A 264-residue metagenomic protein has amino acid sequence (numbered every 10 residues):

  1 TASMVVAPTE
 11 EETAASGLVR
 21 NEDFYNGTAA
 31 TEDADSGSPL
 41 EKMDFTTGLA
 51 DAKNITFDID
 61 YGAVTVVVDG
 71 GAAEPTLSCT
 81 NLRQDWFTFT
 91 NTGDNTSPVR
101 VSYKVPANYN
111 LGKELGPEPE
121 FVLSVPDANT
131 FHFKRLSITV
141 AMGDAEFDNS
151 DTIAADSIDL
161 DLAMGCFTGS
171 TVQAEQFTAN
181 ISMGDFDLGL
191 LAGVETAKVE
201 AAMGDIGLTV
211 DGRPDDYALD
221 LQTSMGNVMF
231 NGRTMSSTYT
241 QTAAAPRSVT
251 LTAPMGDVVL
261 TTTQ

Functional and structural regions predicted by a protein language model:
A2-S102, G116-S137, A145-I153, L208-G212 (+2 more regions): Short linear S-[DN]-x-LW-Φ motif typified by the pepsin-like aspartic protease active-site region
F45, V105, F167-Q264: Short, surface-exposed interaction patches in beta-rich subdomains that mediate adhesion/assembly near membranes
D60, T92-N95, A141, A163 (+4 more regions): Structural motif
G62-V68, L77, D159-T168, V194-K198 (+1 more regions): Charged, low-complexity, helix/coiled-coil-prone segments
S97, D156, Y217: Residue-level signal for beta-strand positions within conserved beta-sheet cores that form or flank
S102-N108: Generic short beta-strand segments
L111: Acidic/histidine-rich helix-loop elements that form or flank divalent-metal/phosphate-binding sites at the catalytic
R135-N180: Right-handed parallel beta-helix
